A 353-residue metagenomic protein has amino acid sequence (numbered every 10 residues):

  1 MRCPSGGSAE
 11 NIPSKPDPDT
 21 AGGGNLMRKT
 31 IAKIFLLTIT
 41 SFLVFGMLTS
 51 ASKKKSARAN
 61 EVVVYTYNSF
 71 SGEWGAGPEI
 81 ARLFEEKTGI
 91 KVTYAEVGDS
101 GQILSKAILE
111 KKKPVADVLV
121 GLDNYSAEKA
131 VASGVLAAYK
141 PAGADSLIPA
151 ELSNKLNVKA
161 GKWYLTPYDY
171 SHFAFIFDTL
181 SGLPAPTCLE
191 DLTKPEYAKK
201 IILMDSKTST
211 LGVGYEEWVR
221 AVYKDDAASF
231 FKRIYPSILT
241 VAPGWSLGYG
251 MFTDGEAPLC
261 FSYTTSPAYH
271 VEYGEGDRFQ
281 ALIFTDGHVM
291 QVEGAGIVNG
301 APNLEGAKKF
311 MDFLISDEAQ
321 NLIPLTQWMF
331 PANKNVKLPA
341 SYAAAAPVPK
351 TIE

Functional and structural regions predicted by a protein language model:
M1-V62: Short, low-complexity disordered leader/linker segments with a strong preference for bacterial N-terminal type II
V63-T93: Short, polar/charged alpha-helical segment
Y65-G77, G98-Q102, P114-A257: Extracytoplasmic ligand-binding site segments that recognize negatively charged/polar headgroups
Y125-K129, T253, A257-R278, Q327: A ligand-binding cleft/hinge motif common to bilobed small-molecule-binding domains
A137-L147, L165-T166, E190, E272 (+2 more regions): Short beta-strand->loop
S171, F231-Y235, V241-A242, G274-N299 (+2 more regions): Periplasmic-binding protein-like
A174-S181, R220, Q291-N303, L314 (+1 more regions): A bilobed periplasmic-binding-protein/Venus flytrap-type ligand-binding module shared by bacterial periplasmic
K199-T208, F313-K337: Periplasmic-binding protein-like
